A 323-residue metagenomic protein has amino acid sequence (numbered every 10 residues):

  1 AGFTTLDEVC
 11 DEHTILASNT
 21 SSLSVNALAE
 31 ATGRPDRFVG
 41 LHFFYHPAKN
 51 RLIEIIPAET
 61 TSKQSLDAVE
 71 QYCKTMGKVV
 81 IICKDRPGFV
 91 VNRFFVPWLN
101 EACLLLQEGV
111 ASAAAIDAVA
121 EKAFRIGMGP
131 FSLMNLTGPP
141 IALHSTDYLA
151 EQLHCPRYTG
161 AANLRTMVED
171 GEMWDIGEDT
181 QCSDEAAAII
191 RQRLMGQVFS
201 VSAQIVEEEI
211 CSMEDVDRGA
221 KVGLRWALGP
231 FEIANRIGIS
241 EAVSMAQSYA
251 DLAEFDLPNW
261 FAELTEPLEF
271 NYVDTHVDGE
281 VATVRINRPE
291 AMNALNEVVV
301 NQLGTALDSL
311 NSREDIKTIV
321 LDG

Functional and structural regions predicted by a protein language model:
A1-G279, N287-E290, E297: N-terminal glycine-rich phosphate-binding loop for ADP-containing cofactors
G279-N287, N293, E297-G323: A structural preference for short, pocket-lining loop segments at secondary-structure junctions
